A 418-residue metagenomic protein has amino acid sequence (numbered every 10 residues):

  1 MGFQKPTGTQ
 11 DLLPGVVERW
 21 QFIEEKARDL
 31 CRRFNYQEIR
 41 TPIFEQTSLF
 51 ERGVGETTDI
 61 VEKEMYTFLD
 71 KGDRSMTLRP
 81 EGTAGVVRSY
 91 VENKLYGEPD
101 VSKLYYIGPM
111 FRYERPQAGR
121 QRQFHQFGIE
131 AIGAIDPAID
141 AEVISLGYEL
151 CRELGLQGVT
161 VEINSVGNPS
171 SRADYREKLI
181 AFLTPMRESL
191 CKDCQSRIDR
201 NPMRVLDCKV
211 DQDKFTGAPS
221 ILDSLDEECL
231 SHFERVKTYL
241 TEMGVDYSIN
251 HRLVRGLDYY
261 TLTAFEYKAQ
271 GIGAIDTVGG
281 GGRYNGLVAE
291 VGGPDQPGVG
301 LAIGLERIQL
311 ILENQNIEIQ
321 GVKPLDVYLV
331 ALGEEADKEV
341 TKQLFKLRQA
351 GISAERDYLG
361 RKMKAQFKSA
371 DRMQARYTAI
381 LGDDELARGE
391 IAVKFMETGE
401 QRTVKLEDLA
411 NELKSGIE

Functional and structural regions predicted by a protein language model:
M1-E418: TRNA-recognition modules of translation machinery and tRNA-sensing kinases, especially anticodon-binding
